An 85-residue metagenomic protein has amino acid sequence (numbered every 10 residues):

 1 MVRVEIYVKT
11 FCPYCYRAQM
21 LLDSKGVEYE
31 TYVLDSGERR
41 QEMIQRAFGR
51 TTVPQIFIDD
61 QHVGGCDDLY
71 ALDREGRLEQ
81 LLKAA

Functional and structural regions predicted by a protein language model:
M1-V2, D23-S24, S36-G37, I58 (+1 more regions): General secondary-structure edge motif
M1-Y32: Local sequence-structure signature of Cys/Sec-based thiol-disulfide redox active-site neighborhoods
T10, F48, Y70-D73: Short coil/turn residues that cap or connect secondary-structure elements
Y16, E38, G64: Residues that form or flank phosphate/diphosphate-binding pockets in enzymes that use nucleotide phosphates
K25, V33-S36, D68-L69: Positively charged, proline/Ser/Thr-rich regional signature most characteristic of the Rhodanese/CDC25-like
V33-T51, R77-A84: Thioredoxin-like thiol-disulfide oxidoreductase module
F48-F57, D67: Structural micro-motif
I58-A84: Non-catalytic, surface beta->alpha helical segment in thiol-disulfide oxidoreductase systems
